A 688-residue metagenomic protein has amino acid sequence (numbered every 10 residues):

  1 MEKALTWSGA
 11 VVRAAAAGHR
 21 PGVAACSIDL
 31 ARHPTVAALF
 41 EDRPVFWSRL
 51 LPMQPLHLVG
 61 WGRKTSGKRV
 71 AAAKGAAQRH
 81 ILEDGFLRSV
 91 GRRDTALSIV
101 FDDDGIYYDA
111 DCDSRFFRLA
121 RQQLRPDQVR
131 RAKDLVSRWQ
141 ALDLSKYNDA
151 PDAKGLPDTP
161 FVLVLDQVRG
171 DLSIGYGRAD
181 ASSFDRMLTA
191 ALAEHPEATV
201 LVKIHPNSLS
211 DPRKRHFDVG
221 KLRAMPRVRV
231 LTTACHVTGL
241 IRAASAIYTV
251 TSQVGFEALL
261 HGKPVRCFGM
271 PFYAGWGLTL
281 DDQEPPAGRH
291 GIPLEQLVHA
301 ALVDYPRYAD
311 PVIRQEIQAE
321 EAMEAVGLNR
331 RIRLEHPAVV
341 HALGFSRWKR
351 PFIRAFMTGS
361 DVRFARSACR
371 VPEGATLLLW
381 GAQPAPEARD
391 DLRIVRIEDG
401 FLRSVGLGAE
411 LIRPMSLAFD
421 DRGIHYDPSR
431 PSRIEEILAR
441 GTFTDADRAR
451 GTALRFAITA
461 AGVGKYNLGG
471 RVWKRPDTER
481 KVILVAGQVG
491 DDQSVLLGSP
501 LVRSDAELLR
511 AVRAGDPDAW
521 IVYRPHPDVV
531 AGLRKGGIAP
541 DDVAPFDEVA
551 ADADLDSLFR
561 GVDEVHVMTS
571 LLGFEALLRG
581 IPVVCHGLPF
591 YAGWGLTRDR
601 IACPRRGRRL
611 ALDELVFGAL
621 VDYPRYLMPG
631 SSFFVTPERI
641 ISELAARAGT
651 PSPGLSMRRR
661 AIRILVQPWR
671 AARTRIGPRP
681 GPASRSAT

Functional and structural regions predicted by a protein language model:
M1-R69, G170-D171, A319-G374, G381-A388 (+1 more regions): N-terminal pre-catalytic "stem/leader" segment of glycosyltransferase-like enzymes
E2-G22, G91-D158, G277-K349, G408-T478 (+2 more regions): Leloir-type glycosyltransferase catalytic cores
P34-F40, G177-E194, R354, P386 (+2 more regions): Histidine-anchored nucleotide/phosphate-binding helix
F46-R88, L142, A179, I353-P414 (+4 more regions): Segments forming glycine/polar-rich beta-alpha architectures that bind adenosine-containing cofactors
L51-P52, G239-L240, R370, P476 (+1 more regions): Structural alpha-helical scaffold elements that stabilize or flank donor/cofactor-binding regions in carbohydrate
G60, K64-V70, A234-T279, L379-A388 (+2 more regions): A donor-sugar binding/catalytic signature common to diverse glycosyltransferases and related nucleotide-sugar
E83-G85, T159-D171, I204-P206, M270 (+4 more regions): Short loop/turn segments at strand-loop or loop-helix junctions that form parts of catalytic or ligand-binding pockets
L188-T232, L509-A551: Catalytic donor nucleotide-activated moiety binding site of glycosyltransferases and closely related
